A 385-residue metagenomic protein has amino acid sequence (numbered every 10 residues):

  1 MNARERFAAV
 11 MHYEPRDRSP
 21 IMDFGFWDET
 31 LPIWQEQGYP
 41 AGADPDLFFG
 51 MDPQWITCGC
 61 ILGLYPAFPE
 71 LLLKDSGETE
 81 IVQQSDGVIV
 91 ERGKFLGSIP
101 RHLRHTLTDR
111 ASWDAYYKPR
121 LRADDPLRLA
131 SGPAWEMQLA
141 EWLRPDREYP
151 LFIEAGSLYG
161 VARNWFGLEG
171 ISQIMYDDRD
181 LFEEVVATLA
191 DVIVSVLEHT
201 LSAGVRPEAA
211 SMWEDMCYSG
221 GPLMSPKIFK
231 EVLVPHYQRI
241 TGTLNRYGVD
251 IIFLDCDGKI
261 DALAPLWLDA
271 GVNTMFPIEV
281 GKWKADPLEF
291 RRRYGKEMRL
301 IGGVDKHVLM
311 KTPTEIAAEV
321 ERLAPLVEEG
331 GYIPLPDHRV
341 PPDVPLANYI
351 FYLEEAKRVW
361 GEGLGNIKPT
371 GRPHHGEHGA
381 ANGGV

Functional and structural regions predicted by a protein language model:
M1-Q37, V82-Q83, R92, R110 (+1 more regions): Active-site loop segments of alpha/beta catalytic cores
P15, F49-Q54, K74-S76, R147: Short, solvent-exposed loop/edge-beta patches enriched in aromatic
W34-P69: Segments that shape or occlude catalytic/ligand-binding pockets
Y65-E80: Short acidic, Pro/Gly- and aromatic-enriched capping/linker segments at domain boundaries
V90-R104: Extended Gly/Ser/Thr-rich low-complexity repeat segments, especially those forming or decorating extracellular
